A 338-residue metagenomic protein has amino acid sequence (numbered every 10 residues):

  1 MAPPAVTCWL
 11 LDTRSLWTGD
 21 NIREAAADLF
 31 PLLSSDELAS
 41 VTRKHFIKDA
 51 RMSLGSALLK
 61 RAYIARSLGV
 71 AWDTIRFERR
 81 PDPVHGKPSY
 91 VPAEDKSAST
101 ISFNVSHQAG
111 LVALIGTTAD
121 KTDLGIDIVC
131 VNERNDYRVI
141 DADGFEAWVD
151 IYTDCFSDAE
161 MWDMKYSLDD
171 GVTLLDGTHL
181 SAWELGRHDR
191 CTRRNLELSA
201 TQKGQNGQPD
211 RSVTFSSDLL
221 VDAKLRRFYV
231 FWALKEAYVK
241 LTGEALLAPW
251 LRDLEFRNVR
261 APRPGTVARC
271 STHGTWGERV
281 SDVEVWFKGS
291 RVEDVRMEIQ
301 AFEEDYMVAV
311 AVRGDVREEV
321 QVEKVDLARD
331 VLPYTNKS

Functional and structural regions predicted by a protein language model:
M1-S338: Core catalytic alpha/beta fold that binds nucleotide/phospho-ligands
